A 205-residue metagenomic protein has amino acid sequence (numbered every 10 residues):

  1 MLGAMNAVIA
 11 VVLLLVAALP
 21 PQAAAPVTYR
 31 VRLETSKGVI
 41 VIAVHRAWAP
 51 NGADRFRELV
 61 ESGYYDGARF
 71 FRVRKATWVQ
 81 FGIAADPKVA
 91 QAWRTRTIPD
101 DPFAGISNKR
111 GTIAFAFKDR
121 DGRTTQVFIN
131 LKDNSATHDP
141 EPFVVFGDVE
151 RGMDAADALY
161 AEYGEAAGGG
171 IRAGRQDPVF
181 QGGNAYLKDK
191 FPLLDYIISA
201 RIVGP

Functional and structural regions predicted by a protein language model:
M1-A4: Short, Lys/Arg-enriched N-terminal segments with co-localized hydrophobic residues within the first ~10-30 amino acids
N6-A18: Bacterial N-terminal signal peptides
V16-P205: Cyclophilin-like peptidyl-prolyl cis-trans isomerases
